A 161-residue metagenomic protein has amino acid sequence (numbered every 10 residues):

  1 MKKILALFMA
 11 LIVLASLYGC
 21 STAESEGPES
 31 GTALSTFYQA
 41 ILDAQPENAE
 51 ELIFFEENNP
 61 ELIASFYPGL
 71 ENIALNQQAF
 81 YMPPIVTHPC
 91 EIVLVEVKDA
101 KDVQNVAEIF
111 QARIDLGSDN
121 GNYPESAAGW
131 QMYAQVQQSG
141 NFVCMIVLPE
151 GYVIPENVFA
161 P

Functional and structural regions predicted by a protein language model:
M1-I4, F8: Positively charged n-region of N-terminal signal peptides that target proteins for export
A6, S21-F66: N-terminal, intrinsically disordered, polar/charged segments of Gram-positive cell-envelope systems that serve as
A15-G19: C-terminal motif of bacterial Sec signal peptides marking the signal peptidase cleavage site
I53-P89, K101-D102: Short, compositionally biased low-complexity segments enriched in polar/charged residues
Y81, E91-D99, F142-V147: Second-shell loop/turn segments in exported
A100-E108, Y152-E156: Short, conserved charged micro-motifs
V103-G140: Short Gly/Thr-rich strand-loop-strand
A127-P161: A short, solvent-exposed beta-edge/loop patch
